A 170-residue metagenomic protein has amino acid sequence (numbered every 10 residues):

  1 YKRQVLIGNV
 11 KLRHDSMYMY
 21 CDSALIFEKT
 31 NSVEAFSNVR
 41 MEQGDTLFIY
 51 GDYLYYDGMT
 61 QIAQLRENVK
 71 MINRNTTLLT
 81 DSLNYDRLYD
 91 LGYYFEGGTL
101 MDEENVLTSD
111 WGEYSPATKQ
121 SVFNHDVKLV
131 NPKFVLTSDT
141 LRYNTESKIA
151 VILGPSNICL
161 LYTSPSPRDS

Functional and structural regions predicted by a protein language model:
Y1, Y162-S170: Single conserved hydrophobic/aromatic residue that forms the stacking wall/gate of nucleotide- or nucleobase-binding
R3, N31-E34, Q61-Q64, D90-Y93 (+2 more regions): Repeated loop/turn-to-beta-strand initiation elements of outer-membrane beta-barrel proteins
I7-S23, F36-Y53, R66-S82, Y93-W111 (+2 more regions): Interaction modules related to DNA damage response and DNA replication/repair
L79-D90, A117, E146-S147: A short, hydrophobic/aromatic-rich structural module that often spans a beta strand with its adjoining loop
